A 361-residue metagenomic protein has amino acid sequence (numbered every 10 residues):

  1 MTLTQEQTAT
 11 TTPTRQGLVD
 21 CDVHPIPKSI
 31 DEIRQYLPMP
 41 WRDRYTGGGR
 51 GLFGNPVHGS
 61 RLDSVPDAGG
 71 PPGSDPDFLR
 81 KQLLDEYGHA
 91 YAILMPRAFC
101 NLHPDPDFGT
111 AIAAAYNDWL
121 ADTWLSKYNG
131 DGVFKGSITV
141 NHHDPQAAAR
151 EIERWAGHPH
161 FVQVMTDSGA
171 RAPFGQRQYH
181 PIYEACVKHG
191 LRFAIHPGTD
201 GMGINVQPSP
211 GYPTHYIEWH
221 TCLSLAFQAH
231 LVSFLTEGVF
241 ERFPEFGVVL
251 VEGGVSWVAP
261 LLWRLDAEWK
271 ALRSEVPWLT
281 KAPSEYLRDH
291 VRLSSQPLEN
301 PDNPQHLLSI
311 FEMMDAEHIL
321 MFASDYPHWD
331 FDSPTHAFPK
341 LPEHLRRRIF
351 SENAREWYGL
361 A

Functional and structural regions predicted by a protein language model:
T2-V19, P27-Y91, D118, D122-N129 (+7 more regions): Mid-to-C-terminal alpha-helical segments outside catalytic/metal-binding sites
V19-C21, I195, V251, A323-S324: Active-site flanking residues adjacent to catalytic metal/cofactor-binding acidic residues
D63-G69, K81-P106, V133-T139, V162-T166: Divalent metal-dependent hydrolysis catalytic cores, especially in the metallo-beta-lactamase
G69-F78, A114-D118, Q146, R171-P181: Aromatic- and glycine-enriched glycan-recognition loops and surfaces that form the carbohydrate-binding subsites
N101-H103, A172, D302, D330: Short, solvent-exposed loop/turn segments at secondary-structure junctions
P104-F108, S333-P334: Metal-dependent catalytic neighborhoods of phosphoester/phosphodiester hydrolases
D107, A111-T123: Active-site-proximal gating segment of KS-fold condensing enzymes and close homologs
L125-K135, V140-H142, Q146, E151-M314 (+1 more regions): Catalytic pocket-lining loop regions of alpha/beta-barrel enzymes, especially the amidohydrolase/enolase/GH5 lineages
